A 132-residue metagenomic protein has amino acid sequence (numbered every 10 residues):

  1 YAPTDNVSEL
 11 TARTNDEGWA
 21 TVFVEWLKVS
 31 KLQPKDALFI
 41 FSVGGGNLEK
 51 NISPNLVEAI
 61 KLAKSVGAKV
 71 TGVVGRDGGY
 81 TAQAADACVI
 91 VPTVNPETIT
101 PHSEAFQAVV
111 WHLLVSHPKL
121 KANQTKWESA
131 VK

Functional and structural regions predicted by a protein language model:
Y1-W127: Glycine-rich phosphate-binding loops that contact phosphosugars or nucleotide phosphates
S129-K132: Basic/polar N-terminal segments that are highly enriched at the extreme N-terminus, encompassing both cleavable
